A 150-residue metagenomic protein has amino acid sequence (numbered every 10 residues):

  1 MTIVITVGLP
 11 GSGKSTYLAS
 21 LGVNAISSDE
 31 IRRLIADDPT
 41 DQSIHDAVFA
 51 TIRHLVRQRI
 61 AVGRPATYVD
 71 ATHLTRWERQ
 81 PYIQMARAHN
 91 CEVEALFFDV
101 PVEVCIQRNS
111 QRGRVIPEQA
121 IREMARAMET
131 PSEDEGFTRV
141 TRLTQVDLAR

Functional and structural regions predicted by a protein language model:
M1, R64-P65, N90: Short, high-confidence coil segments that cap the C-terminus of an alpha-helix and link into the following beta-strand
M1-V7, S12, S20, N24 (+1 more regions): Conserved GTP-binding G-domain of TRAFAC-class P-loop NTPases and closely related GTPase folds
V7-G8, V69-T72: Short His-Asn-centered micro-motif
S12-A66, W77, V102-I106: Conserved substrate/cofactor phosphate-moiety recognition/catalytic segment in nucleotide-dependent phosphotransferases
A25-S28, N90-E92, P117: Short hydrophobic/aromatic-enriched beta-strand-loop microsegments
L34, D38, L74-R114, E123-S132 (+1 more regions): ATP-dependent NMP and nucleoside kinases share a basic, alpha-helical "lid"
Q42-F49, T72, R114, E118: Flexible, glycine- and charge-enriched loops at secondary-structure boundaries
A66-D70, A95: Short catalytic-loop micro-motif centered on adjacent basic/acidic residues
